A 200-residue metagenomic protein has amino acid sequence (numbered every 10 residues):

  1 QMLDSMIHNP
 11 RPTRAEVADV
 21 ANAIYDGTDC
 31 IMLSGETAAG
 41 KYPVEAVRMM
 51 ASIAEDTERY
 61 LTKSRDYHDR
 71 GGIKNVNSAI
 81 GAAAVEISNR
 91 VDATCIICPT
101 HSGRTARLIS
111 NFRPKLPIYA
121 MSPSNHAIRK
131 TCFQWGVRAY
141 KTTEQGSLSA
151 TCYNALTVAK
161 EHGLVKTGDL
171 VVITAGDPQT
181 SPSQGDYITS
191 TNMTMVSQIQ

Functional and structural regions predicted by a protein language model:
Q1, A23, I109, V171: Conserved, mostly hydrophobic/aromatic
M6-T28, I53: Flexible glycine/proline-rich, aromatic-decorated loop/lid segments
V20-P43: Glycine-rich phosphate-binding active-site loops on the catalytic face of alpha/beta enzymes
S34, R59-R70, T94, V165-L170: Flexible, glycine/charged-enriched surface loops at secondary-structure junctions
T37-R59, G185-V196: C-terminal helical cap(s) of enzyme catalytic domains, especially alpha/beta-barrels
M49-V85, M193: Long, charged amphipathic helices and adjacent flexible linkers at domain junctions
T105-R107, R113-A150: Nucleotide-binding motor/catalytic cores of P-loop/tubulin-like NTPases across gene-expression machines
R138-K141, Y153, T157, P182-Q200: Beta-strand/loop-dominated core regions that host nucleotide or nucleotide-derived cofactor-binding catalytic loops
